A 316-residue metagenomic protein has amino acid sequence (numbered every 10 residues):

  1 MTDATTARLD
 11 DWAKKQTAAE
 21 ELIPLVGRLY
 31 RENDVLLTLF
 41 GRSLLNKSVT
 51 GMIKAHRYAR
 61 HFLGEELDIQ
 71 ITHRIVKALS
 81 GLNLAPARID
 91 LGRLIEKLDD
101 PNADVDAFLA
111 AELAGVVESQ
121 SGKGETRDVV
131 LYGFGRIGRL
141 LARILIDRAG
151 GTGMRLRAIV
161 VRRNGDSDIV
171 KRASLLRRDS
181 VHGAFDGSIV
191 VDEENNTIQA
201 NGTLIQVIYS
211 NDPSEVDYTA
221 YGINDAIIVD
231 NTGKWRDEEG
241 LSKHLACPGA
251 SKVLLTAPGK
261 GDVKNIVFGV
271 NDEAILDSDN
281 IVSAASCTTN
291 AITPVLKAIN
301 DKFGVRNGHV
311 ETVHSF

Functional and structural regions predicted by a protein language model:
T2-F316: N-terminal Rossmann-like NAD(P) cofactor-binding subdomain of oxidoreductases, focused on the glycine-rich
